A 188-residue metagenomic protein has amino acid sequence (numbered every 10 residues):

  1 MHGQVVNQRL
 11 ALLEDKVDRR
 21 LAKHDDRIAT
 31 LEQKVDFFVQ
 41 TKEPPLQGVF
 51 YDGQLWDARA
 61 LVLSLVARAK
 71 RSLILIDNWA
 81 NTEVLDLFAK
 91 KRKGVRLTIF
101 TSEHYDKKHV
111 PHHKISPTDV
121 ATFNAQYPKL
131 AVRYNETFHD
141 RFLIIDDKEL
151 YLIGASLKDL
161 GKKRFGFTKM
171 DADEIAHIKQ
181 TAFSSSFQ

Functional and structural regions predicted by a protein language model:
M1-R59, R68, W79-Q188: PLD/PLD-like phosphodiesterase catalytic module centered on the HKD motif
V62-S64, S72: Exposed extracellular interaction/assembly regions and N-terminal maturation sites
